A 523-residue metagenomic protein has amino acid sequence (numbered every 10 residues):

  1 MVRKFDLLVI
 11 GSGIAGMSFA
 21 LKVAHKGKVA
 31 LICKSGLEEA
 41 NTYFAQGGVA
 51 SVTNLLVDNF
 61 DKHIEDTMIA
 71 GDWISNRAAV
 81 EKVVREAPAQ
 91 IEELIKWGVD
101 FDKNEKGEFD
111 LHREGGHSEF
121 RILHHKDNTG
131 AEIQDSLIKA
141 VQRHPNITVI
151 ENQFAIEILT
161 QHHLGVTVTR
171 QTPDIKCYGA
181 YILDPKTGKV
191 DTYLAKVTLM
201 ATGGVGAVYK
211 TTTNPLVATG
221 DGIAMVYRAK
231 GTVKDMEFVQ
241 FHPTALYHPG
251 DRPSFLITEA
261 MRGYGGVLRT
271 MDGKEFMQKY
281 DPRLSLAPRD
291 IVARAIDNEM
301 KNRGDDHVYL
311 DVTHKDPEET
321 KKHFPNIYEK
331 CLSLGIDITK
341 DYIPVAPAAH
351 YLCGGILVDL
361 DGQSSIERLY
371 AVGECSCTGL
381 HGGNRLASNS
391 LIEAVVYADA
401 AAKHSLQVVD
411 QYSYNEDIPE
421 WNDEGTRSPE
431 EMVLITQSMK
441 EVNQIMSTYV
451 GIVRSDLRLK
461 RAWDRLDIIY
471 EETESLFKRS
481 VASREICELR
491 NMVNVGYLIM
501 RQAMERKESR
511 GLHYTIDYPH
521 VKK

Functional and structural regions predicted by a protein language model:
M1-D6, K22, G36-E38, F44-A45 (+8 more regions): Glycine- and aromatic-enriched mobile tails/lids
L7-L31: N-terminal Rossmann-like FAD-binding beta1-loop-alpha1 element of flavoenzymes
S35-D66, D72, Q240, D251-F255: Conserved N-terminal glycine-rich FAD pyrophosphate-binding loop of Rossmann-like flavoproteins
A70-D110: Rossmann-like flavin
S75-P88, R121-K139, I150, T212-G220 (+2 more regions): Short beta-strand to alpha-helix junction loop
K96-K189, L194, A201, A245-H248: Conserved redox-cofactor binding core of oxidoreductases
E157-T169, D174, Y178-T187, T192 (+1 more regions): FAD-site-proximal beta/loop scaffold in flavoenzymes
M225, G231-I338, I343, V395 (+1 more regions): An anion/pyrophosphate-binding glycine-rich loop and adjacent beta-alpha core in soluble alpha-beta enzymes
